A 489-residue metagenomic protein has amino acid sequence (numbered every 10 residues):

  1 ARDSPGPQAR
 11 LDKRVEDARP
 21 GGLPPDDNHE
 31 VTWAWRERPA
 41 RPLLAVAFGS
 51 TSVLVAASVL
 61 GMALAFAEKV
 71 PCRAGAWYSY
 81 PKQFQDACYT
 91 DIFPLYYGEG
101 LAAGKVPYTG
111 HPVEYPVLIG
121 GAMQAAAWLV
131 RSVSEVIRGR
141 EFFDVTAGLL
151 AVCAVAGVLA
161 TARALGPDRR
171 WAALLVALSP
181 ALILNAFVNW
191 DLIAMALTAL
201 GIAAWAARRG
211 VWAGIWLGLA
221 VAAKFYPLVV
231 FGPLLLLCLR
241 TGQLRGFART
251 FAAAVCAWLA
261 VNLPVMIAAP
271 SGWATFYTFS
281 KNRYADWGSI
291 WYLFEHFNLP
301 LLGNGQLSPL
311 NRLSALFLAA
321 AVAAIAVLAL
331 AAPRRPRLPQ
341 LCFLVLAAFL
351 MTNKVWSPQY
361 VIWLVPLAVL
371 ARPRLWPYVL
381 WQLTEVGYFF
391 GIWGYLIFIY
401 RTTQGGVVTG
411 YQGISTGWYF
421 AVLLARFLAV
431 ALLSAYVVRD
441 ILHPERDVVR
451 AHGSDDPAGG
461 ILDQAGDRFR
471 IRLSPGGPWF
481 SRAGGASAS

Functional and structural regions predicted by a protein language model:
A1-A274, S314-S489: Multi-pass membrane glycosyltransferase architecture that uses lipid-linked
I267-L316: Periplasmic/ER-lumenal interhelical loops and adjacent helix-loop junctions in multi-pass membrane proteins
